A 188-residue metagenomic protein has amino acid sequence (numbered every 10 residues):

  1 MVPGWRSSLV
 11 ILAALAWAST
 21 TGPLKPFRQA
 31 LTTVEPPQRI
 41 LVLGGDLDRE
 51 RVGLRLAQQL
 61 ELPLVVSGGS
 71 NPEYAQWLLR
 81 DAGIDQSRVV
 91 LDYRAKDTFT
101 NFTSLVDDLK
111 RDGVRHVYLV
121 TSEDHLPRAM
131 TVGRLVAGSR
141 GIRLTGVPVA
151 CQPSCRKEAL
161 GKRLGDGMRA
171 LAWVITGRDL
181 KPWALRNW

Functional and structural regions predicted by a protein language model:
G4-G22: Hydrophobic membrane-insertion alpha-helices, especially the h-region of bacterial N-terminal signal peptides
W5, R186-W188: Non-catalytic accessory segments flanking enzymatic or RNA/DNA-binding domains
A16, L24-K25, D166-A170: N-terminal membrane-anchoring/stem segments of glycan-assembly enzymes
T21-R163: A structural signal for short, hydrophobic/glycine-enriched beta-strand patches
R156-W183: A transmembrane-helix-recognition feature enriched in membrane-embedded lipid enzymes and envelope glyco-/phospholipid
